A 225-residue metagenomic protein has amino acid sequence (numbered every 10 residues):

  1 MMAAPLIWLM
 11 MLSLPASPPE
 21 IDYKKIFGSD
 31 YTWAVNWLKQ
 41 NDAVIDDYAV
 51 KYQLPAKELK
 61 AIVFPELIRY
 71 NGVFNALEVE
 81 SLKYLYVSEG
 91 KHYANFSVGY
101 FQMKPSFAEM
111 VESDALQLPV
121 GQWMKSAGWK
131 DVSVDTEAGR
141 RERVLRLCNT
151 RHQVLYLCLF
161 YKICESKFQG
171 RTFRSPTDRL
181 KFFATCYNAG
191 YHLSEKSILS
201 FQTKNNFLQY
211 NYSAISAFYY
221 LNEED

Functional and structural regions predicted by a protein language model:
M1-M2, D47: N-terminal cationic amphipathic segment used for targeting or macromolecule association
A3-L12: Sec-dependent N-terminal signal peptides
L14-D225: Catalytic glycan-binding domains that act on GlcNAc-containing polysaccharides
